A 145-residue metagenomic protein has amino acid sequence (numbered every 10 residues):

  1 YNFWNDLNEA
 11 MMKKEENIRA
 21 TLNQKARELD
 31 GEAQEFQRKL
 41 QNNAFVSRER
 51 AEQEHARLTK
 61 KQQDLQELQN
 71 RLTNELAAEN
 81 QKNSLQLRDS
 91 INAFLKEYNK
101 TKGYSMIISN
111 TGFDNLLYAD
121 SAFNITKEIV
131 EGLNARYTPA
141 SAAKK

Functional and structural regions predicted by a protein language model:
Y1-K102, M106-D114, R136-K145: Amphipathic alpha-helical segments
Y118-A119: Non-transmembrane, low-complexity coil segments enriched in Pro/Ser/Thr that form solvent-exposed tails and flexible
